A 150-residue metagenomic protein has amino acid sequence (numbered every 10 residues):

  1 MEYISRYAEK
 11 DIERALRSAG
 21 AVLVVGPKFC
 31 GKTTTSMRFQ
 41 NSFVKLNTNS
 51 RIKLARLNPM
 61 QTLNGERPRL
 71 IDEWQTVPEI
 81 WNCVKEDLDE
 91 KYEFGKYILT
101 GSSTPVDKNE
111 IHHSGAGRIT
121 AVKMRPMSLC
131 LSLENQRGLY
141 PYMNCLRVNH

Functional and structural regions predicted by a protein language model:
M1-E13: N-terminal pre-Walker A segment at the start of P-loop NTPase domains
V24: Hydrophobic anchor at the beta1->P-loop junction of P-loop NTPases
P27: P-loop (Walker A) phosphate-binding loop of NTP-binding proteins
K32: Conserved lysine of the Walker
T35: Hydrophobic positions on the alpha1 helix immediately C-terminal to the Walker A/P-loop
S42-I71, P78: Short glycine-rich substrate-engagement loop in P-loop NTPases that contacts/grips substrate
W81-P105, H112-H113: Conserved catalytic/switch belt of AAA+ P-loop NTPases
S102, K108-H150: Interdomain motor-coupling "hinge/lid" segment immediately C-terminal to the ATP-binding subdomain of NTP-driven enzymes
